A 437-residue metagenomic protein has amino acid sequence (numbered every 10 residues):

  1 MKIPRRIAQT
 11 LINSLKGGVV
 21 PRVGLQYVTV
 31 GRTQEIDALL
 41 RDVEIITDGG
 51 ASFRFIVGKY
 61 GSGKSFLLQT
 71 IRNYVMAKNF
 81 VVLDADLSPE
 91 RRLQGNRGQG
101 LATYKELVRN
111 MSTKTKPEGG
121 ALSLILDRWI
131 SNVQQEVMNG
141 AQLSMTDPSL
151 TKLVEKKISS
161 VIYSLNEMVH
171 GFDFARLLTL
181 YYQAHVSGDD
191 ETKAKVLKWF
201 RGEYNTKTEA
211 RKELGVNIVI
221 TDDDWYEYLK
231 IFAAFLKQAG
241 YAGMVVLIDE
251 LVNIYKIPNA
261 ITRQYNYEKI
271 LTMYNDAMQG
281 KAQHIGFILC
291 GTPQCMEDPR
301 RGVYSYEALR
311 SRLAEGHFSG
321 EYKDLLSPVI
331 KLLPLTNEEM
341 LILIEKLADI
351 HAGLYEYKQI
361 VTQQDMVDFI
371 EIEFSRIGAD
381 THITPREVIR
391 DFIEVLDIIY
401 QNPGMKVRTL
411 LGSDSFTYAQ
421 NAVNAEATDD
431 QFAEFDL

Functional and structural regions predicted by a protein language model:
M1-S52, M138, L150-T151, M405-L437: A short, basic N-terminal segment
K2-I7, K193-Q363: The catalytic "switch" region of P-loop NTPases
L25-T29, I46, G50-S65, E90-G98 (+7 more regions): Short, charged/polar micro-motifs that form catalytic or ligand-binding hotspots
I36, L68, G100-Y104, R263-I270: Amphipathic alpha-helical segments in well-structured domains
L39, V75, L251, T384: Conserved RecA-like P-loop NTPase ATPase core
F55, S62, F66, T70-A239 (+1 more regions): P-loop NTPase nucleotide-binding core
L180-K198, S319-K323, L333-L437: C-terminal alpha-helical "lid" subdomain
